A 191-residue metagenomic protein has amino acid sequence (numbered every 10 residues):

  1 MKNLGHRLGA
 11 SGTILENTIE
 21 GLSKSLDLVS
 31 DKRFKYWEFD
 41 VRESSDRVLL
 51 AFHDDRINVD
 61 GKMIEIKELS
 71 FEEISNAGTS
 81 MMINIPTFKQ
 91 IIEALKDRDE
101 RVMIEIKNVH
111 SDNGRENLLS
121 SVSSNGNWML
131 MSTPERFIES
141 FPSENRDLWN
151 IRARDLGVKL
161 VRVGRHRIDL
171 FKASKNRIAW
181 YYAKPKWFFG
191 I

Functional and structural regions predicted by a protein language model:
M1-I191: Phosphate-group recognition and catalysis centered on beta-loop-alpha active-site segments
